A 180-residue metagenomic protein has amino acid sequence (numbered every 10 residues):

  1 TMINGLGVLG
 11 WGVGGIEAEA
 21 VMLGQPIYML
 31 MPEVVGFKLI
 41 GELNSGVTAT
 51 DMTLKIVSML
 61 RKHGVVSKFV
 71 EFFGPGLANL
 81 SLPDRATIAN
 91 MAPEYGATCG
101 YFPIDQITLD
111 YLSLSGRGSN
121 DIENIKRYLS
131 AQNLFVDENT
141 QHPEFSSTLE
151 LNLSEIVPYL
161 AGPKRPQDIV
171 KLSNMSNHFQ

Functional and structural regions predicted by a protein language model:
T1-Q180: Fe-S-dependent hydro-lyases/dehydratases of central metabolism
